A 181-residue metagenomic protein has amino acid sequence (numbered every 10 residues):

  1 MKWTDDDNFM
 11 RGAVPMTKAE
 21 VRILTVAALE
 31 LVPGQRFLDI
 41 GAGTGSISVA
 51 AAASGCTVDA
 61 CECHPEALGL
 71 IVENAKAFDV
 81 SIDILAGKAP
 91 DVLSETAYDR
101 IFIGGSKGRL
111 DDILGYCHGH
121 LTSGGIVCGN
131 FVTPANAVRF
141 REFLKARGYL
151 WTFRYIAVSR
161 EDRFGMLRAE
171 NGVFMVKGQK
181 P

Functional and structural regions predicted by a protein language model:
M1-P33, G69-E73: Class I SAM-dependent transferase core
L29-L31, A52, H120-L121: A generic alpha-to-beta junction signature in SAM-dependent methyltransferases
G34-G43: Conserved class I S-adenosyl-L-methionine
G43, E66, A135: Conserved Rossmann-like nucleotide-cofactor binding loop
T44-C56: Conserved SAM-binding loop of SAM-dependent methyltransferases across substrates and taxa, primarily the Class I
C61-T96, R100: S-adenosyl-L-methionine
G108-Y116: A short, conserved alpha-helix within the catalytic core of class I
Y116-F174: C-terminal substrate-binding/active-site "lid" region of AdoMet-derived donor-dependent transferases
